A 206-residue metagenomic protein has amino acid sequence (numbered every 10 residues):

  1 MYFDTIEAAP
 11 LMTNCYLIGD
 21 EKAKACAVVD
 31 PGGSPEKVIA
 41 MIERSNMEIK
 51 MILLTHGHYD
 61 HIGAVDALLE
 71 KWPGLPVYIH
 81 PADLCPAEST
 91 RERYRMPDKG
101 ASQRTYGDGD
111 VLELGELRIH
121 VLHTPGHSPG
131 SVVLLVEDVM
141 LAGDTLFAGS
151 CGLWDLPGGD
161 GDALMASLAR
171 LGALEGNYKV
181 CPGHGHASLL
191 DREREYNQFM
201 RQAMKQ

Functional and structural regions predicted by a protein language model:
M1-S45, V133-G143: Conserved beta-strand hairpin/beta-sheet module of binuclear metal-dependent hydrolase folds, prominently
Y2-D4, E48, P76, R104 (+2 more regions): Conserved beta-strand segments of alpha/beta enzyme cores
D4-E7, G19, G107, E113 (+2 more regions): Residue-level detector of conserved, well-ordered beta-strand and adjacent loop positions that form binding/recognition
T5, L17, V111-E113, R118 (+2 more regions): Residue-level detector of beta-strand face positions
C26, G33-E113, E195-Q202: Active-site HxH/HxHxD metal-binding segment of metal-dependent hydrolases
V28-V29, K50-G57, V77-H80, H123-G126 (+2 more regions): Active-site neighborhood of phospho(di)ester-bond hydrolases with catalytic His/Asp-centered motifs
P86-E92, M96, R118-Q206: Metallo-beta-lactamase
